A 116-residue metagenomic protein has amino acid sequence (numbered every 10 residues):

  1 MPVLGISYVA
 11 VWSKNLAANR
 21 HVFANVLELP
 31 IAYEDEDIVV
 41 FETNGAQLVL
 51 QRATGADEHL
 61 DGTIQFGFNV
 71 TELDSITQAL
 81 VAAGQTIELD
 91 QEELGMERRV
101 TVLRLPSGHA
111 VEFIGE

Functional and structural regions predicted by a protein language model:
M1-P2, V81-E116: Vicinal oxygen chelate
M1-R20, Q47, I64-F66: N-terminal beta-strand motif that seeds the catalytic metal site of vicinal oxygen chelate
S7, E36, R98-V100: Short loop/turn microsegments at loop-to-beta-strand junctions
N19-A24, L80, G108: Conserved active-site tyrosine of GNAT-family acetyltransferases
E28-E34, T86-Q91: Short secondary-structure junctions
L29-G62, A110-E116: Conserved short beta-strand elements that form part of the metal-binding/catalytic scaffold of enzyme active sites
I38-V39, F66, T101: Residue-level detector of beta-strand structural context in well-folded domains
F66-L80, Q85: Mid-chain, well-packed structural core segment of small domains
